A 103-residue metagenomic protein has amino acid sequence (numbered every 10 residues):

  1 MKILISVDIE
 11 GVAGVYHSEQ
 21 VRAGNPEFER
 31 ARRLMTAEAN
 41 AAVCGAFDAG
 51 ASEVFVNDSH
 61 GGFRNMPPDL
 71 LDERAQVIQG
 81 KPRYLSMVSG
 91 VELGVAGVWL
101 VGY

Functional and structural regions predicted by a protein language model:
M1-I5, E53-F55, A75-I78, A96-L100: Structural motif
M1-V21, A31, M35: N-terminal glycine-rich anion-binding loops that anchor highly charged ligand groups
S6-V12, H60, V101-Y103: Short glycine-enriched loops at secondary-structure junctions
Q20-F28, P68: Active-site-proximal beta-alpha loop/turn segments in soluble metabolic enzymes
P26, R30-N57: Alpha/propeptide regions of enzymes that mature by internal proteolysis
G61, N65-R74: Glycine-rich loop at the start of a catalytic domain that most often binds anionic cofactors/ligands
L71-E92: A glycine-rich helix N-cap at a beta->alpha junction
V88-Y103: Internal, conserved structured core segments that host functional sites
